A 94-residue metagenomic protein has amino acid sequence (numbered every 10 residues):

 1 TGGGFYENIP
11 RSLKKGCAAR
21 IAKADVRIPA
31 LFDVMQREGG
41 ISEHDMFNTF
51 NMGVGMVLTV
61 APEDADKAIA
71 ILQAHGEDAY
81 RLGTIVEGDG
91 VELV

Functional and structural regions predicted by a protein language model:
T1-V94: Glycine-/charge-enriched secondary-structure boundary and capping motifs
